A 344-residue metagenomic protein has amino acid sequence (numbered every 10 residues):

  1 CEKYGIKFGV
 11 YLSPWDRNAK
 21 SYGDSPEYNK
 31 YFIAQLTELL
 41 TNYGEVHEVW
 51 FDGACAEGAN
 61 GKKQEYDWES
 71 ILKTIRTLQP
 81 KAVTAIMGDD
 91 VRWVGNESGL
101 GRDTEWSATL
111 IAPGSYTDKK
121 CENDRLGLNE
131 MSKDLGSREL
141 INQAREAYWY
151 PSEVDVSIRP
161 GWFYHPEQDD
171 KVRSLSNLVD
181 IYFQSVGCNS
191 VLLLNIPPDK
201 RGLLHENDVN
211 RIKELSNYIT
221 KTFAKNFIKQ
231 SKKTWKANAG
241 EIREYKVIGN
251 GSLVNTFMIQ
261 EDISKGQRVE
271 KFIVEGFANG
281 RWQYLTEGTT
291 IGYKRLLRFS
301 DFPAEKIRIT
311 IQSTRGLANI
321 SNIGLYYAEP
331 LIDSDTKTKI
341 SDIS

Functional and structural regions predicted by a protein language model:
E2-F299, T310-E329: Mature catalytic domains of secreted/periplasmic carbohydrate-active enzymes
A54, G324, D335-K337, S344: Intrinsic disorder/low-complexity detector
R145, D342-I343: Predominantly extracellular/luminal regions of secreted and cell-surface proteins, especially disulfide-bonded
N226-I228, E329-D342: Low-complexity, Pro/Ser/Thr- and charge-rich linker/hinge segments at domain boundaries
K236-N238, P303, I340-S341: Residue-level detector of intrinsically disordered, flexible termini and proteolytic processing junctions
A304-R308: Short, conserved beta-strand segments of beta-strand-rich sandwich/propeller modules, principally
